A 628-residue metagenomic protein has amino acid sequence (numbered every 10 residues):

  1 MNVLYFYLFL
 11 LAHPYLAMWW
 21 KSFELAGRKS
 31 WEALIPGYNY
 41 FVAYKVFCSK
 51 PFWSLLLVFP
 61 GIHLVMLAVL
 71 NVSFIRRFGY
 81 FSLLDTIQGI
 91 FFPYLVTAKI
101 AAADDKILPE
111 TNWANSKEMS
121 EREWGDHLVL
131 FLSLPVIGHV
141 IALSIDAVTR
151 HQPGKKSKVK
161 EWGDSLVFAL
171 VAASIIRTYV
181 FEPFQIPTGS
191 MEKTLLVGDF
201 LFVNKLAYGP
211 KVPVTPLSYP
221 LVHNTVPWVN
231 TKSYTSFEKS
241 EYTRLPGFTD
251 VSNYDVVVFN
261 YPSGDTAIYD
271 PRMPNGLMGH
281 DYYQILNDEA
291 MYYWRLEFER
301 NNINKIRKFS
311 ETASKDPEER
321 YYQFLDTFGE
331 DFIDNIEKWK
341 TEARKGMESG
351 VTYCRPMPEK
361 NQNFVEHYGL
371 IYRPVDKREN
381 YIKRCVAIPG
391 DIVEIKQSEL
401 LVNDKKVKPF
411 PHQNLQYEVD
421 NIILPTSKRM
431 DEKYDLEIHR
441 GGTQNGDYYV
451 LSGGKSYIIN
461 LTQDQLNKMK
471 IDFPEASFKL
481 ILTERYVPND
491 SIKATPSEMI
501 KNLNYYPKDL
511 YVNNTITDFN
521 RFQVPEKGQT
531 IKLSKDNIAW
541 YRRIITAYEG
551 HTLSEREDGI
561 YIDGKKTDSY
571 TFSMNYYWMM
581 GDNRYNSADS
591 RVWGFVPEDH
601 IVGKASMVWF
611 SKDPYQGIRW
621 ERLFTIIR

Functional and structural regions predicted by a protein language model:
M1-L16, K21, P93, I100-E526 (+2 more regions): Protein maturation boundaries and topogenic segments
F9-P109, H127, F131-P153: Membrane-cytosol interface at the C-terminal ends of transmembrane alpha helices in small multi-pass membrane proteins
G37-F41, I538, Y585: Alpha-helix N-cap/helix-start and coil->helix boundary motif
Y577-W578: PRPP/pyrophosphate-binding module of the type I phosphoribosyltransferase fold
G581: Phosphate/adenylate-binding glycine loop and adjacent helical scaffold
